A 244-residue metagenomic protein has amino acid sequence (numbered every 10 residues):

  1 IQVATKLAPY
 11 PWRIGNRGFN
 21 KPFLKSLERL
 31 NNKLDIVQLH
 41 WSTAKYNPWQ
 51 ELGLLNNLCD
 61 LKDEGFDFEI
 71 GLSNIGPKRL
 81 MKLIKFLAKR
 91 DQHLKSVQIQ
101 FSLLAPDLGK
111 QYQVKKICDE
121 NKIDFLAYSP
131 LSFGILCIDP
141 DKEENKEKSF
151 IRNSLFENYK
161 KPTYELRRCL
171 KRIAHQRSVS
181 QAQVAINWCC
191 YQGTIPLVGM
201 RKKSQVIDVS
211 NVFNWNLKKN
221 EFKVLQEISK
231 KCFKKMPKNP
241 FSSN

Functional and structural regions predicted by a protein language model:
I1-P11, V37-H40, Q98-L103: A short, structured active-site edge motif that brings together acidic residues
V3, S26, L34: Hydrophobic/aromatic pocket-lining and membrane-interface residues
K6-R17, S42-W49: Active-site mouth loops of central-metabolism enzymes
G15-L30, K78-I84: Short, acidic/polar
G18, P22, V37, N187-W188 (+1 more regions): Generic alpha-helical secondary-structure signal
R29-Y46: Active-site groove signature of glycoside hydrolases
S42-N244: Beta/alpha (TIM)-barrel catalytic core signal, keyed to glycine-rich beta->alpha loops juxtaposed to Asp/Glu that bind
